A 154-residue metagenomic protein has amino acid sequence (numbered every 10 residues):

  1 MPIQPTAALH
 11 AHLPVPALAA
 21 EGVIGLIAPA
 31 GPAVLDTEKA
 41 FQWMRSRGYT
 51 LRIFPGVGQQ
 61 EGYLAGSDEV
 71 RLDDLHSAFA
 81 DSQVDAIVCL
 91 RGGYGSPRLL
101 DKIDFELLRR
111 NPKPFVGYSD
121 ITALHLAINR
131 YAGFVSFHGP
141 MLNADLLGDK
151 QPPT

Functional and structural regions predicted by a protein language model:
P2-Q83: ATP/NTP phosphate-donor binding region
T50, L64-T154: Active-site histidine-anchored catalytic micro-motif
